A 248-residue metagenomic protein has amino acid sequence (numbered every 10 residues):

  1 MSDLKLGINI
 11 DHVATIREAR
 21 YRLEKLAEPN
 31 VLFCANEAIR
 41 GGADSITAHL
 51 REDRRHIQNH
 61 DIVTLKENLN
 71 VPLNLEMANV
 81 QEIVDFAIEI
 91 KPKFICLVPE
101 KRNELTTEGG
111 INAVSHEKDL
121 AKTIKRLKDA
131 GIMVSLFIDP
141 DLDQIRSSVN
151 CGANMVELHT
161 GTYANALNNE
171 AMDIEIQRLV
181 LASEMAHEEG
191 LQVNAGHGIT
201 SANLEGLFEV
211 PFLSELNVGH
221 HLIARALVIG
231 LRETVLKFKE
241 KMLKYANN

Functional and structural regions predicted by a protein language model:
M1-L75, V80-E82, F86-P92, N150 (+1 more regions): Conserved N-terminal beta1-alpha1 strand-loop-helix module at the mouth
L4-I10, I46-A48, L73-L75, I95-L97 (+4 more regions): Hydrophobic faces of well-ordered beta-strands that scaffold small-molecule active sites in alpha/beta enzyme cores
N9-T15, R51-D53, E76-E82, E100-R102 (+5 more regions): Active-site beta-loop-alpha junctions enriched in small/polar residues
L50-K125, Q144, L158-H159, L179-M185: N-terminal active-site wall of soluble small-molecule enzyme domains
K66, N168-M172, R225-N247: C-terminal helical cap(s) of enzyme catalytic domains, especially alpha/beta-barrels
Q81-E89, D141-C151, A195, I199-L213: Catalytic cores of alpha/beta
C96-E104, M155-L167, F212-L231: Glycine-rich phosphate-binding active-site loops on the catalytic face of alpha/beta enzymes
M133-M185: Histidine/lysine/aspartate-rich catalytic loop segments that bind and position anionic ligands
